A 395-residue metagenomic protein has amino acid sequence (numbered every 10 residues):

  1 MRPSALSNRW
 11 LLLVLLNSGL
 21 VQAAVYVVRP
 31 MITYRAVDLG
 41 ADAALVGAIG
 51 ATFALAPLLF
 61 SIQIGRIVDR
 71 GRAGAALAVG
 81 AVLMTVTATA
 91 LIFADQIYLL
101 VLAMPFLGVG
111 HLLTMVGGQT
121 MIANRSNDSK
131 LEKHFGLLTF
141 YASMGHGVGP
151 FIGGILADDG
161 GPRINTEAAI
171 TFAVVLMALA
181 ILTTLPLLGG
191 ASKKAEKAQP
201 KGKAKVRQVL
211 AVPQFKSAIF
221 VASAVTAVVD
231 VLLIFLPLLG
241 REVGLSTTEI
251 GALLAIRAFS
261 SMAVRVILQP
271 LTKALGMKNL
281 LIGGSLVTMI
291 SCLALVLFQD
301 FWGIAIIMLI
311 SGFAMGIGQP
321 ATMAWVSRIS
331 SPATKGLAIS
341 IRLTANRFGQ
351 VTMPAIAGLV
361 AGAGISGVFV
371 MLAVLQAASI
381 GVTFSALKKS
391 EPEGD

Functional and structural regions predicted by a protein language model:
M1-N8, G189-A218: Juxtamembrane intracellular "pre-TM" segments in multi-pass secondary transporters
N8-A54, V229-L239, V243: Helix-loop boundary and gating motifs at the non-cytosolic
A54-I62, H146-G147, A258-V266, Q350-V351: Residue-level signature of mid-helix packing/kink "hotspots" within the transmembrane helices of 12-pass Major
F60-R72, V264-G276: Helix-to-loop junctions at the C-terminal end of transmembrane segments in multipass secondary transporters
A75-T89, N279-L293: Structural signature of the two symmetry-related core transmembrane helices
Y98-F106, W302-I310: Paired small-residue
P105-A142: Cytoplasmic helix-loop-helix junction between adjacent transmembrane helices in 12-TM secondary transporters
V174-A195, V382-L387: C-terminal membrane-cytosol helix-exit motif in multi-pass small-molecule transporters
